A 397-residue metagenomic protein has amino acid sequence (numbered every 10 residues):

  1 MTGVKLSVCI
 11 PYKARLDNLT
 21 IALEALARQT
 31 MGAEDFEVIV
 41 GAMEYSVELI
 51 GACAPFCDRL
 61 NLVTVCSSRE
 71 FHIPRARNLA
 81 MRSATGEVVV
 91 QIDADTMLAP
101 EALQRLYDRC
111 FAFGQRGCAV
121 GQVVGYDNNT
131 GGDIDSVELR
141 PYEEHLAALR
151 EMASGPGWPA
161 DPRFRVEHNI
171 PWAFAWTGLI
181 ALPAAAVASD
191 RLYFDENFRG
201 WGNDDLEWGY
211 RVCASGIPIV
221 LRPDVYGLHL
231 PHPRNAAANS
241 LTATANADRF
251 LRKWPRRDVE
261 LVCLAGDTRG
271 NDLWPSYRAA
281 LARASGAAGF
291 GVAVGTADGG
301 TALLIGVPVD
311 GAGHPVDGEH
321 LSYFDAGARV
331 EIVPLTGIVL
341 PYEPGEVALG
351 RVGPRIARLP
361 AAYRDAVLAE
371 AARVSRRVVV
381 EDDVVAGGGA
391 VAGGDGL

Functional and structural regions predicted by a protein language model:
R15-Q29: Short, well-formed alpha-helical segments that are part of the catalytic scaffolds of diverse glycosyltransferases
L26-C66: Acidic donor-binding segment of Leloir-type glycosyltransferases
S67-A84: Glycine-rich, basic loop-to-helix element that forms the pyrophosphate-binding segment of sugar-nucleotide handling
V89: Short aromatic/hydrophobic "clamp" motif used to bind/position activated sugar donors
T96-R109, P360-D365: Acidic donor-binding/catalytic loop of UDP-sugar-dependent glycosyltransferases, especially processive GT2
A102-A147: Conserved donor NDP-sugar-binding/catalytic core segment of glycosyltransferases
L139-W172: Short, flexible, basic/aromatic active-site loop/helix in glycosyltransferases
G200-W208: Acidic donor-binding loop at a coil-to-helix junction in glycosyltransferase catalytic cores that engages
